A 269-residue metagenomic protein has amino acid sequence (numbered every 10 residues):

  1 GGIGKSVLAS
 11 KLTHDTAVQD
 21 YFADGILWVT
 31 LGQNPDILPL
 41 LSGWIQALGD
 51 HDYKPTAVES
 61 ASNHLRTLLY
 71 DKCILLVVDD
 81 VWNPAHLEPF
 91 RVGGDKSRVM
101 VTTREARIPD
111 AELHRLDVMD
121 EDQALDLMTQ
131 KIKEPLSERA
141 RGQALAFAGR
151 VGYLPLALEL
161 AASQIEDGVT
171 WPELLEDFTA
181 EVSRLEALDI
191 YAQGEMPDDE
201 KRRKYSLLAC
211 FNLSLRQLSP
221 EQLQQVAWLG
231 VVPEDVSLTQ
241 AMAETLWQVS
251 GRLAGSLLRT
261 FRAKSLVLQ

Functional and structural regions predicted by a protein language model:
G1-Q269: Aliphatic-rich helical/repeat scaffold segments used for oligomerization and domain docking
